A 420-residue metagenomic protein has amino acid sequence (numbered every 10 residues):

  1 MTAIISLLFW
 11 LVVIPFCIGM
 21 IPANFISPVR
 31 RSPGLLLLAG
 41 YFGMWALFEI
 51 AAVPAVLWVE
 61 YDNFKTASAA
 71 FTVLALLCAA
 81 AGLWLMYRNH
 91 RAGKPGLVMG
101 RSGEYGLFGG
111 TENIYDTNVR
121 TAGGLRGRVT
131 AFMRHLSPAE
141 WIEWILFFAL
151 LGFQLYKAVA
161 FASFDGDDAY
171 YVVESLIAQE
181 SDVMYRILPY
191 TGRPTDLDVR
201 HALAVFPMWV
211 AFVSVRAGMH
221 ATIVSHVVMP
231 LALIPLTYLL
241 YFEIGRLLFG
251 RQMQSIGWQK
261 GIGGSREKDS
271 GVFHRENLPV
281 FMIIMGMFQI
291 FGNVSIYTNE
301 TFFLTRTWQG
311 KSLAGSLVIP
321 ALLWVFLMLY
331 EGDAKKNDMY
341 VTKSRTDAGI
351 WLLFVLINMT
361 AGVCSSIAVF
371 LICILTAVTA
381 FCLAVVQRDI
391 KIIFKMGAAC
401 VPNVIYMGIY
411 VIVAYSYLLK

Functional and structural regions predicted by a protein language model:
M1-R128, I393-M396, V404-K420: Membrane-embedded, hydrophobic transmembrane alpha-helices
I14-G19, L176, W308-N337: Specific aromatic-rich, kink-prone transmembrane helix
S27-M44, E140, H274-F281, S344-L352 (+1 more regions): Membrane-interfacial loop-to-transmembrane alpha-helix junctions, especially the N-terminal start
S27-R30, N89-P138, R251-F273, D333-G349: Membrane-interfacial, low-structure loops and terminal tails that flank and connect transmembrane helices in multi-pass
S137-G166, M287-F291, C400-Y415: Transmembrane signal-anchor helices characteristic of membrane glycosylation enzymes that use polyprenol
L150-G257, G261-R266, S270-G292, I296-W308: Active-site lumenal/periplasmic loops and adjacent helix-entry segments of GT-C-fold, multi-pass membrane
T342, T346-S366: Membrane-interface alpha helices of multi-pass inner-membrane proteins
I372-G397: Perimembrane helix-loop-helix junctions
